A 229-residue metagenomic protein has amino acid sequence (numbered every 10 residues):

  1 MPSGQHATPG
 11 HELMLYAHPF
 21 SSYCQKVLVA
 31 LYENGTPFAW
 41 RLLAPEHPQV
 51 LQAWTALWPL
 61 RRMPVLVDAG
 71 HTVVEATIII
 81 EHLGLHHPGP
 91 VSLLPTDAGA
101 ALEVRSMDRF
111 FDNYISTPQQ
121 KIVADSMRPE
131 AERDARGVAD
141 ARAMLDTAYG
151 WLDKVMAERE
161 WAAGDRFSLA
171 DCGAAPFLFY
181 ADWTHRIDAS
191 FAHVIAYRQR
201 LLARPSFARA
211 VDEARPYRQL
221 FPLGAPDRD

Functional and structural regions predicted by a protein language model:
M1-A139: GST-like domain detector, emphasizing the conserved glutathione-binding G-site in the N-terminal thioredoxin-like
G4, T8, F111-A203: GST-like fold's C-terminal all-alpha helical module
A44, K121, V194, A214-R215: Residue-level "edge-of-site" marker
P45-E46, F167, P216-Y217: Positions that flank functional sites
Q49-L51, R200, L220-F221: Short Asp/Glu-rich motifs
G84, F177-L178, V211: Active-site-flanking alpha-helical
E213-D229: Acidic/histidine-enriched, glycine/proline-rich intrinsically disordered or flexible terminal extensions
